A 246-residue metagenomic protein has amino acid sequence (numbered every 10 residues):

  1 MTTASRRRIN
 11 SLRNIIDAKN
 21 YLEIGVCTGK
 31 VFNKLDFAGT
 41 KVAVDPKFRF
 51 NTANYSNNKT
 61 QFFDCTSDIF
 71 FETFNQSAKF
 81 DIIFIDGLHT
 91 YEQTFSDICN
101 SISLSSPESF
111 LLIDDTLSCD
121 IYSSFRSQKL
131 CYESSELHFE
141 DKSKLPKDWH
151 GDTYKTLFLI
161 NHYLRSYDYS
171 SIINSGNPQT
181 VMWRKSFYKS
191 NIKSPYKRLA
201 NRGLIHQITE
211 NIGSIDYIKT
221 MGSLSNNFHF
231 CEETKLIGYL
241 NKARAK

Functional and structural regions predicted by a protein language model:
M1-F84, L88-L112, T116-K246: A short alpha-helical cap/connector motif
